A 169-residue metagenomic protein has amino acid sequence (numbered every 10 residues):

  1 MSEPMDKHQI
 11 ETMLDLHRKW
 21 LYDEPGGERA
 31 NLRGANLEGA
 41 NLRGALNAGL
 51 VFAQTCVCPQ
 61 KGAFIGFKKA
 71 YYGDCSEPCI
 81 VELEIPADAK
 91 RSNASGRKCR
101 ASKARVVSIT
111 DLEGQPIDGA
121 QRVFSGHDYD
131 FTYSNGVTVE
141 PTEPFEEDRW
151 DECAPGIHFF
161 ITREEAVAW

Functional and structural regions predicted by a protein language model:
M1-W169: Intrinsic low-complexity/IDR segments
